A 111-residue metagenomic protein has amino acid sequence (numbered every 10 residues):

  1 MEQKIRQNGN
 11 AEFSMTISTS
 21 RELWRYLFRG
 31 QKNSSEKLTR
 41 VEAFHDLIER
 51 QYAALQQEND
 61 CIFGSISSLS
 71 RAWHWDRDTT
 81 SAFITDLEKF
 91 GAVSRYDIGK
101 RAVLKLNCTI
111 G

Functional and structural regions predicted by a protein language model:
M1-S68: Short recognition helix of helix-turn-helix/winged-helix DNA-binding domains
Q51-G111: Winged helix-turn-helix DNA-binding recognition segment
